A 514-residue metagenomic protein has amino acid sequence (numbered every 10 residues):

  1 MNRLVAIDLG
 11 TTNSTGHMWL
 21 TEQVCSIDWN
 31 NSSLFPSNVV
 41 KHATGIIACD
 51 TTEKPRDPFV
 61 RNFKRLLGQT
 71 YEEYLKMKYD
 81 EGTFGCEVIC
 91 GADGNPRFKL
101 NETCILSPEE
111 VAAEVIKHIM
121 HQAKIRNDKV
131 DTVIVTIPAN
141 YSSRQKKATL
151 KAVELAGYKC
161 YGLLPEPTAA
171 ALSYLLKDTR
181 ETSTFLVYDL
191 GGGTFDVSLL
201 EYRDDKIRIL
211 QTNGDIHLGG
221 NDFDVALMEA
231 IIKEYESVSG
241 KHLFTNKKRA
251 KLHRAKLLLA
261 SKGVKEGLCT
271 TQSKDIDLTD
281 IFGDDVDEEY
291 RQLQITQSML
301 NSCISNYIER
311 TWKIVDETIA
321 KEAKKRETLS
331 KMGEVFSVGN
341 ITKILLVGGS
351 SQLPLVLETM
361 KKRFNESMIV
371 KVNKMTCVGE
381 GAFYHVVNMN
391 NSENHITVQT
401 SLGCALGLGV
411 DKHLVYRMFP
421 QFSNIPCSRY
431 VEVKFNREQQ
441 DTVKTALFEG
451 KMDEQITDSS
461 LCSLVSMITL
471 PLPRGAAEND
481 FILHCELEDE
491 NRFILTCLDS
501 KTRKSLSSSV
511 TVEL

Functional and structural regions predicted by a protein language model:
M1-Y79, I105, E114, H121-L514: Oxyanion-binding/catalytic loops of NTP- or PPi-dependent enzymes
Y79-F98, S273-I281: Reverse-transcriptase-like RNA-dependent polymerase core
S107-E109: Hydrophobic alpha-helical hairpins/lids featuring a short glycine-rich hinge
